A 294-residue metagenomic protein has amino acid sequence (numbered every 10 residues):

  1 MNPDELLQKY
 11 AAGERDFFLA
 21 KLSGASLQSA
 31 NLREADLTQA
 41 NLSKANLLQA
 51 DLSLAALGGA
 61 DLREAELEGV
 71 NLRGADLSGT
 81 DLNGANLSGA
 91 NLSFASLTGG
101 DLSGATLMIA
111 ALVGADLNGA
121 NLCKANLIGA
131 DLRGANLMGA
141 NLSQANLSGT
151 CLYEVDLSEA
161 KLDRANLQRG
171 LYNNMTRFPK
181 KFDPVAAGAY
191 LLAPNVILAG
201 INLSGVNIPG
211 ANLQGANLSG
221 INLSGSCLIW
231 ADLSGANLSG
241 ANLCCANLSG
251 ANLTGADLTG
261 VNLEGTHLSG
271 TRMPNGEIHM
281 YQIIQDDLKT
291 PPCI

Functional and structural regions predicted by a protein language model:
M1-I294: Tandem repeat scaffolds
